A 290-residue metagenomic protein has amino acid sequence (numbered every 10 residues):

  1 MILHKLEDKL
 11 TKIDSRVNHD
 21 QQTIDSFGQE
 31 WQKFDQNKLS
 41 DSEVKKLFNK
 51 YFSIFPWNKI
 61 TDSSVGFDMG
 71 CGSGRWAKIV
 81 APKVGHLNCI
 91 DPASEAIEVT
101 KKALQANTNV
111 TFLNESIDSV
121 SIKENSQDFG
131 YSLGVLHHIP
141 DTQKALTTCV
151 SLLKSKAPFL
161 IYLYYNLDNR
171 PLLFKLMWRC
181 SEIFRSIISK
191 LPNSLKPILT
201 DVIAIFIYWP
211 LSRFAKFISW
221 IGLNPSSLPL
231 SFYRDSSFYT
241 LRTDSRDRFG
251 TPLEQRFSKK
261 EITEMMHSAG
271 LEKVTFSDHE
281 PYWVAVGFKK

Functional and structural regions predicted by a protein language model:
M1-K123, F129, L253-Q255, E261 (+1 more regions): Conserved N-terminal segment of class I S-adenosyl-L-methionine
D128-P140: A short SAM/SAH-binding and catalytic strip from SAM-dependent methyltransferases
Q143-S155: A short glycine-rich, Lys/Arg-flanked "PGG" loop and its adjoining helix->strand segment in the class I
P158-K190, I198: Conserved class I S-adenosyl-L-methionine
S181-S258: C-terminal alpha-helical "lid/dimerization" subdomain adjacent to the S-adenosyl-L-methionine
F232-K290: C-terminal lobe and adjacent flexible extensions of AdoMet/dcAdoMet transferase-like proteins
